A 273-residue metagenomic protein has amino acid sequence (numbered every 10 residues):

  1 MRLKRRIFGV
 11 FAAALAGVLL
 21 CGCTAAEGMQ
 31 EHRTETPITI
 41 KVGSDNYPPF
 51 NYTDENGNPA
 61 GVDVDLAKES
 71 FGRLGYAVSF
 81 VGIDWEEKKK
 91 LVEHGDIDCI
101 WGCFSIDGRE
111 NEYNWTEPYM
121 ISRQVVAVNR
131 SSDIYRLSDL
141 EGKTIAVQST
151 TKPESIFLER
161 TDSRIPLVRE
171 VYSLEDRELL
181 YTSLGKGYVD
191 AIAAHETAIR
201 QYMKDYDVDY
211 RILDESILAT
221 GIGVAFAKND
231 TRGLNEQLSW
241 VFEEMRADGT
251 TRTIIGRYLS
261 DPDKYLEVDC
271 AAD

Functional and structural regions predicted by a protein language model:
L19-G22: C-terminal motif of bacterial Sec signal peptides marking the signal peptidase cleavage site
T24, G61-R73, I134, S138-K152 (+1 more regions): Extended ligand-binding regions for polar small-molecule ligands
A25-M29, A77, K152-L174, R211-I212 (+1 more regions): Ligand-binding clefts/hinges and TM-proximal coupling segments of bilobed small-molecule sensing domains
G28-C103, S173, Q237, D248: Extracytoplasmic small-molecule ligand-binding "clamshell" domains of the periplasmic binding protein/Venus flytrap
K41-P48, P59-G72, F104, V128-R177 (+1 more regions): Bilobed "Venus flytrap"/periplasmic-binding protein-like clamshell domains and structurally analogous long
S44-N46, I121-V128, K204-E243, D261-D273: Periplasmic-binding protein-like
V64, K68, G72, A77-D139 (+2 more regions): Acidic, polar ligand-binding/catalytic clefts
E87-K90, C103-E112, I156-E159, S183-A219: A ligand-binding cleft/hinge motif common to bilobed small-molecule-binding domains
